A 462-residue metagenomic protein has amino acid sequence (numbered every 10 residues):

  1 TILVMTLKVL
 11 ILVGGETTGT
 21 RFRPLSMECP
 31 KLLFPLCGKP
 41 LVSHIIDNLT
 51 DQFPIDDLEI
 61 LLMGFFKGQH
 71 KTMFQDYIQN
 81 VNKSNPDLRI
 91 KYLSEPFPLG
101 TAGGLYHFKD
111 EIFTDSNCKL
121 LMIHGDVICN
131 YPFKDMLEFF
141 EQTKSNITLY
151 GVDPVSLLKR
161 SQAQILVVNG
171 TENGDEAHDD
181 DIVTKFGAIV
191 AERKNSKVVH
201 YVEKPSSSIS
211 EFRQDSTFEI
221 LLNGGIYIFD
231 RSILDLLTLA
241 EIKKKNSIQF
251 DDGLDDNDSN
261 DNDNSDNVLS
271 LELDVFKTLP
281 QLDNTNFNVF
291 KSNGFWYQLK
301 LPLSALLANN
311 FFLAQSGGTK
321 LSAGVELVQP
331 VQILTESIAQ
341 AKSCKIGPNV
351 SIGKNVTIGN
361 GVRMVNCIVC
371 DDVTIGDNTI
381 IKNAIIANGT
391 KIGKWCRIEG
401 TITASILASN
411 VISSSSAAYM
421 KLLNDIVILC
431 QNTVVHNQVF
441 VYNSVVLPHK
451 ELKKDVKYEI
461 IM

Functional and structural regions predicted by a protein language model:
T1-L7, K83-S84, L121, S161 (+7 more regions): Eukaryotic N-terminal low-complexity, Ser/Thr- and Lys/Arg-rich leader segments that predominantly function as
I2-P30, F34-D135, L423, F440 (+2 more regions): Conserved N-terminal catalytic core of the sugar/cofactor nucleotidyltransferase
G14, I368-M462: Glycine-rich hexapeptide-repeat left-handed beta-helix
L33, I90-Y92, I147-L149, F287-V289 (+1 more regions): Conserved beta-strand scaffold positions in the cores of enzyme catalytic domains, especially in NTP/NDP-utilizing
I60-G64, M122-G125, L149-G151, V167 (+2 more regions): Short beta-strand segments
A102, Y106, G361, N378: Glycine-rich phosphate-binding loop at the start of an alpha helix
N117-L121, I128, K134-Q142, P154-L158 (+2 more regions): Catalytic-core segments of class I nucleotidyltransferases/pyrophosphorylases that form NMP-activated intermediates
P280-V365, V369: Extended, small-residue-rich solenoid/repeat segments and analogous flexible loops that form exposed scaffolds
